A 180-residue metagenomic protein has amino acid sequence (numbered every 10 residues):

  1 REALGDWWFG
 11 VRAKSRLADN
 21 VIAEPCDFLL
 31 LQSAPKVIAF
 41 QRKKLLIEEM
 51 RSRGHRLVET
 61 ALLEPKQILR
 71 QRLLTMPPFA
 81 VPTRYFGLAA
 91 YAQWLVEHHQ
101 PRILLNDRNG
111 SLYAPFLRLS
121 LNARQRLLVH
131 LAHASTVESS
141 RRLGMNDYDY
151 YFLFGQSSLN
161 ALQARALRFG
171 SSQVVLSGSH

Functional and structural regions predicted by a protein language model:
R1-H180: Active-site and donor-binding regions of nucleotide-sugar-utilizing enzymes
